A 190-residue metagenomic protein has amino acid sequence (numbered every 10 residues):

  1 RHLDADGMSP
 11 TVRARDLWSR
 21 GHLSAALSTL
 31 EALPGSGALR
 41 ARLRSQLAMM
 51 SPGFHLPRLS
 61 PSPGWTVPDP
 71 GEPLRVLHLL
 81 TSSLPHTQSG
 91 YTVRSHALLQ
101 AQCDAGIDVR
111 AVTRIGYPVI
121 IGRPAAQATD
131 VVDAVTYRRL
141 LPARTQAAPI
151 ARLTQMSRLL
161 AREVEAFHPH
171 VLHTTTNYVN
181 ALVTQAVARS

Functional and structural regions predicted by a protein language model:
R1-S60: Alpha-helical protein-protein interaction scaffolds
G7-T11, R94, S157: Alpha-helical tetratricopeptide repeat
Q46-D130: N-terminal subdomain of nucleotide-sugar transferases
V76, A186-S190: Active-site proximal beta-strand in glycosyltransferases
D104, A166, R189-S190: Residues at the C-terminal ends
R123-P124, T184-V187: Short amphipathic alpha-helical segments
V132-R162: A short, charged, and often flexible helix/loop element on the N-terminal side of the glycosyltransferase catalytic
L160-N180: Short N-terminal targeting/anchoring amphipathic segment
